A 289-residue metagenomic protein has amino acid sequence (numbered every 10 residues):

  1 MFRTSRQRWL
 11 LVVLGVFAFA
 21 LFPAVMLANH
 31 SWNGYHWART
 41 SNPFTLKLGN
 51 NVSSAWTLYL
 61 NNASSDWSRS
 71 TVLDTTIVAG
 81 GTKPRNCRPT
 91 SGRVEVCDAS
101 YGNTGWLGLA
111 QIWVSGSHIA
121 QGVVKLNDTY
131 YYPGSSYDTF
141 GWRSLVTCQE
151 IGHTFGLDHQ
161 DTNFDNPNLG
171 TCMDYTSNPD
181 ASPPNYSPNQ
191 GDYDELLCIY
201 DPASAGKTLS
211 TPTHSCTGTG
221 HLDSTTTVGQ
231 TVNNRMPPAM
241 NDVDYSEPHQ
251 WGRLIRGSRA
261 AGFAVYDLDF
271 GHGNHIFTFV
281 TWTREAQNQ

Functional and structural regions predicted by a protein language model:
M1-A28: Sec-dependent, cleavable N-terminal signal peptides
V25-Q289: Zinc-dependent metalloendopeptidases
